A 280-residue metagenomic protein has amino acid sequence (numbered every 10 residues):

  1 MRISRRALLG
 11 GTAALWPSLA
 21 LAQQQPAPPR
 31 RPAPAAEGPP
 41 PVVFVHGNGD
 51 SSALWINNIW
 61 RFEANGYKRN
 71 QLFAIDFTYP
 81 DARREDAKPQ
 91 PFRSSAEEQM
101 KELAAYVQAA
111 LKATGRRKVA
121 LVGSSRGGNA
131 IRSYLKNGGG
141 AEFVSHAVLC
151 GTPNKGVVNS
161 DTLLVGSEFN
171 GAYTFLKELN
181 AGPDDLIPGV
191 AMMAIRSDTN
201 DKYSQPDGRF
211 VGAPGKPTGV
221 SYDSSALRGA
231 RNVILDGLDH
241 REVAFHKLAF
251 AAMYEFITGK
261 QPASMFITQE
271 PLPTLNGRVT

Functional and structural regions predicted by a protein language model:
M1-L15: N-terminal secretory signal peptides and thylakoid transit peptides that target proteins across membranes
T12, N58, S133-L135: Hydrophobic residues on the short alpha-helix immediately C-terminal to a glycine-rich phosphate/catalytic loop
A20-A22: Boundary at the C-terminal end of the N-terminal hydrophobic targeting segment
P29-E37: Short beta-strand-to-loop junctions in surface cap/lid or active-site-entrance loops
E37-K118: Active-site catalytic motif of lipid deacylating hydrolases and related acyltransferases
A53, A87-F92, A96, M100-Q108 (+2 more regions): Helical cap/lid subdomain of alpha/beta-hydrolase-fold lipid enzymes that gates access to the catalytic pocket
G123, G127: Gly/Ala-rich beta-loop-alpha elbow adjacent to hydrolase catalytic centers
P273-T280: A short, amphipathic beta-strand motif
